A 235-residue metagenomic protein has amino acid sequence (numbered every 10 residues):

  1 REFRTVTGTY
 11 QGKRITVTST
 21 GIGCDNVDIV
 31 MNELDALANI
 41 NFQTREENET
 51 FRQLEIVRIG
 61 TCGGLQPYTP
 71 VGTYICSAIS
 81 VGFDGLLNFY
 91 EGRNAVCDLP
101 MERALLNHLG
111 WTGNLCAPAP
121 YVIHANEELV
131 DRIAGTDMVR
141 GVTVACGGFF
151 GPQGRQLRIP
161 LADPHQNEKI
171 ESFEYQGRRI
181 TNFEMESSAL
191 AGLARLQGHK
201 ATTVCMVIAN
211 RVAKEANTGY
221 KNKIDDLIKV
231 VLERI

Functional and structural regions predicted by a protein language model:
R1-Y121: Metabolite-binding pocket within alpha/beta catalytic cores that recognizes anionic/polar moieties
V57-I59, S77, V144, E184 (+1 more regions): Short beta-strand segments
G63, S80, V144-G151, A189 (+1 more regions): Glycine-rich beta-alpha junction loops
P100-Y175: Active-site rim beta-loop-alpha module in soluble metabolic enzymes
G177-T181: Short pre-catalytic strand/loop immediately N-terminal to key active-site residues, enriched for Gly-Thr
F183-V204: Short glycine-rich, acidic/polar surface loops and turns
N210-I235: His/Asp/Glu-rich mid-to-C-terminal helical/loop segments that flank catalytic regions of hydrolases
